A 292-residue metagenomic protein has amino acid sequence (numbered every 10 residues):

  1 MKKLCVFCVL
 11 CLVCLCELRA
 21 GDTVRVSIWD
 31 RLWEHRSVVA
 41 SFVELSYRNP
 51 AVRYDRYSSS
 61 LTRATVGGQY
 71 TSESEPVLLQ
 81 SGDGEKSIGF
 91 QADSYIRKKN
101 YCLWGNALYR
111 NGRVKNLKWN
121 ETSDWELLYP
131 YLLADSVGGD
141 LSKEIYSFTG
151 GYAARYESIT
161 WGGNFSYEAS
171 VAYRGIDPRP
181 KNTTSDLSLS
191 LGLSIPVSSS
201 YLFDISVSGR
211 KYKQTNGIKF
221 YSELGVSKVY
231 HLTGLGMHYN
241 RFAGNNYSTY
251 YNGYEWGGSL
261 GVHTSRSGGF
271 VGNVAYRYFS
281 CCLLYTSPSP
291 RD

Functional and structural regions predicted by a protein language model:
A20-K115: N-terminal, post-signal peptide beta-strand-biased segments of exported outer-membrane/organellar beta-barrel and other
S58-A64, K99-G105, E157-G163, S199-F203 (+1 more regions): Outer-envelope beta-barrel architecture signal
S60, G84-F90, S142-F148, K181-L187 (+1 more regions): Residues that define the transmembrane beta-barrel architecture of outer-membrane proteins
T62-Y70, G105-N111, G163-A169, I205-K211 (+1 more regions): Transmembrane beta-barrel strands of outer-membrane/channel proteins
E73-V77, V114-K118, A172-I176, Q214-I218 (+1 more regions): Outer-membrane beta-barrel proteins
F90-I96, F148-A154, L189-I195, G258-T264 (+1 more regions): Residues on the lipid-exposed face of transmembrane beta-strands in outer-membrane beta-barrel proteins
N120-E126, P178-D186, F220-V229: Flexible, surface-exposed loop regions and adjacent strand-edge segments of Gram-negative outer-membrane beta-barrel
Y285-D292: Conserved small/polar residues in nucleotide/adenosyl-binding loops
